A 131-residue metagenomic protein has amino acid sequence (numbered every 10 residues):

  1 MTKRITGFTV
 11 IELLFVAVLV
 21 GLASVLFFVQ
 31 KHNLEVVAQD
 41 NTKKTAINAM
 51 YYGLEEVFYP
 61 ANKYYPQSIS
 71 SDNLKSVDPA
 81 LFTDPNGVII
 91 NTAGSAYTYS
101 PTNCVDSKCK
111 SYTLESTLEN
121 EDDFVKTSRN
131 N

Functional and structural regions predicted by a protein language model:
T2-K31: N-terminal single-pass transmembrane signal-anchor helix
A17-V18, L26-N48: Aliphatic-rich helix starts adjacent to a transmembrane/signal segment
L54-N86, F124, S128-N131: Short, glycine/small-hydrophobic-rich surface segments
G94-D106: Short, surface-exposed beta-strand/loop micro-motifs that present aromatic residues
C104-N131: Short, surface-exposed interaction loops/tails
